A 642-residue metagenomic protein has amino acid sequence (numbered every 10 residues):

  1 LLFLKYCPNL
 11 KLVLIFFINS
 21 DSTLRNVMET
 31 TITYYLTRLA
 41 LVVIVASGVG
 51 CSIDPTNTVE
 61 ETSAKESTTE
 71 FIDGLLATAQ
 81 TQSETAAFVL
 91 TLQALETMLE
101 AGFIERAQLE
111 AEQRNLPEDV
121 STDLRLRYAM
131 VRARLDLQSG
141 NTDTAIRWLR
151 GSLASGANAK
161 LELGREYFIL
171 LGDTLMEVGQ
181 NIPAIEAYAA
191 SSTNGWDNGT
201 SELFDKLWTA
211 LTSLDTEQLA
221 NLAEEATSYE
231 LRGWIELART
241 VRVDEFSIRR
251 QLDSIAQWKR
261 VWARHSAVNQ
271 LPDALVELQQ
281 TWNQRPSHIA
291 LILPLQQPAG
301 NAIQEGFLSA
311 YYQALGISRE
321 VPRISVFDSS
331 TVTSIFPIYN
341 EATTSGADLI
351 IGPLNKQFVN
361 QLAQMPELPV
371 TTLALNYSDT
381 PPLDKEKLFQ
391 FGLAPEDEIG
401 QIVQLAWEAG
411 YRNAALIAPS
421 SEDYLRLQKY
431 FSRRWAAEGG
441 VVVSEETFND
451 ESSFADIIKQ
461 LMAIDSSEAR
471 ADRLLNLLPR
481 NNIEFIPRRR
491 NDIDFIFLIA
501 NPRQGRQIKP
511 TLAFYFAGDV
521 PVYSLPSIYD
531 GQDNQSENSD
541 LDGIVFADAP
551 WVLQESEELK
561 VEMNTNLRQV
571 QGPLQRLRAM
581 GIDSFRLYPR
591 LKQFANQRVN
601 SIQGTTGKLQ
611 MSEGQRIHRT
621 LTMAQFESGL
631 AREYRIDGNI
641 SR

Functional and structural regions predicted by a protein language model:
S47-G50: C-terminal motif of bacterial Sec signal peptides marking the signal peptidase cleavage site
S52-P55: Bacterial signal peptide processing site
E66-L275: Alpha-helical protein-protein interaction scaffolds
Y128, A299-E305, I317-T380: Beta-alpha junction/loop-to-helix N-cap segments that form part of ligand/metal-binding clefts
T343-N355, L373-L375, N413-P419, E468-P502 (+1 more regions): Periplasmic-binding protein-like
L349-G352, K356-T447: Extracytoplasmic ligand/sensor domains, especially the bilobed periplasmic-binding protein
E468-A471, N491-I493, K509-I582: Extracellular/periplasmic periplasmic-binding protein-like sensory domains
T565-E633: Segments of small-molecule ligand-sensing domains
